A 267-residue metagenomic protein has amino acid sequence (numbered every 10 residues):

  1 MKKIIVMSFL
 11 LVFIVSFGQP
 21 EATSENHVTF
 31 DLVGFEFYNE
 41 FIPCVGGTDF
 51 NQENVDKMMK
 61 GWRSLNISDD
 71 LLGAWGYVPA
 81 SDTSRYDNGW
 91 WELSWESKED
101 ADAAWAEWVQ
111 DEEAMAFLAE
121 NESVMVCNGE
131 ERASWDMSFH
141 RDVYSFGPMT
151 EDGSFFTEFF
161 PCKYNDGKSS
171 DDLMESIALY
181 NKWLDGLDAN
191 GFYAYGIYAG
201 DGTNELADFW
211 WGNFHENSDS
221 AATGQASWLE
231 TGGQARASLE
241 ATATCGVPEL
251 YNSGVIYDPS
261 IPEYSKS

Functional and structural regions predicted by a protein language model:
I4-I14: Sec-dependent N-terminal signal peptides
G18-W90, S94-S267: Short S/T/G/P-rich N-terminal loop/turn motif that feeds into the first structured element of a domain
